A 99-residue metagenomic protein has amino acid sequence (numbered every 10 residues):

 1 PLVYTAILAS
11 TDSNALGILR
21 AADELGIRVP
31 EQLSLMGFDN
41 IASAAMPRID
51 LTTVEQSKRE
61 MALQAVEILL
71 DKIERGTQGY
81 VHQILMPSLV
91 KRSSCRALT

Functional and structural regions predicted by a protein language model:
P1-T99: Flexible loop/turn connectors
